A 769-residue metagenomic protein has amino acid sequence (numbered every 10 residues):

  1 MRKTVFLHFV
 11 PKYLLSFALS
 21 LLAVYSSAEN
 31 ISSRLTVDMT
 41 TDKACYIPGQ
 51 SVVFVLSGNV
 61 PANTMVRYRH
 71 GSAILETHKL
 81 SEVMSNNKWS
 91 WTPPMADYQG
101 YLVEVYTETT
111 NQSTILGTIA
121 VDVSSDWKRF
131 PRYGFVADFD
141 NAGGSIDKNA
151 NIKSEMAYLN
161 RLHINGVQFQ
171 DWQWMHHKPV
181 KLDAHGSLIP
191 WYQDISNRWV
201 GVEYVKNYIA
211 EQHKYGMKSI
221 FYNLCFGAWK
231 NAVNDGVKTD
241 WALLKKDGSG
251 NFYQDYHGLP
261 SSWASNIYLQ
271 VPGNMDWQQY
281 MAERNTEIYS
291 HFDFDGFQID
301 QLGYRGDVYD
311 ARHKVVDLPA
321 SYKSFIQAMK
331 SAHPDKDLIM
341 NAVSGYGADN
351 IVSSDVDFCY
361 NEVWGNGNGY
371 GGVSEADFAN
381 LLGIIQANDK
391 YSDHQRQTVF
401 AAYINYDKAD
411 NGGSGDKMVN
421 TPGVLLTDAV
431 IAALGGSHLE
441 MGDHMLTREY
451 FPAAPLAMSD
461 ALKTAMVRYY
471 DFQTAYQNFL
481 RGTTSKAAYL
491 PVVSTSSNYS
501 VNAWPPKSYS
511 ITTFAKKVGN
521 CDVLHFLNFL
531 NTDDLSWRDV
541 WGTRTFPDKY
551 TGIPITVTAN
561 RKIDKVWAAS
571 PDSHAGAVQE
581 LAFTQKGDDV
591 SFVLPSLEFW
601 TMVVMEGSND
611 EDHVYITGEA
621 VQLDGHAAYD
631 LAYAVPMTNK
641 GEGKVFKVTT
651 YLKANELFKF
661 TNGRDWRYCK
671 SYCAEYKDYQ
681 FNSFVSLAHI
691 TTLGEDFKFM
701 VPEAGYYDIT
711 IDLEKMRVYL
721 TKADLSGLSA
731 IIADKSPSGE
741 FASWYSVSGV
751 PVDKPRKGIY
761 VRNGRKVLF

Functional and structural regions predicted by a protein language model:
L116-M175: An acidic-aromatic substrate-binding cleft motif
P131, A137-K148, F221, C225-F292: Active-site-adjacent "subsite" loops/lids of carbohydrate-active enzymes
M156, N160-E203, G227-A242, K246 (+2 more regions): Aromatic-lined carbohydrate-binding/catalytic grooves of carbohydrate-active enzymes
G273-F358, W364-G383, S392-D393: Active-site neighborhood of glycoside hydrolase catalytic domains
R396-T484, L530: Aromatic/acidic polysaccharide-binding cleft in carbohydrate-active enzymes
N498-R561, T601: Carbohydrate-binding surface patches
K586-N609, Y707-R717: C-terminal beta-strand-rich structural cap/linker in extracellular carbohydrate-active enzymes
N609-A654, G663-A688: Aromatic-rich carbohydrate-binding modules that target alpha-glucans
